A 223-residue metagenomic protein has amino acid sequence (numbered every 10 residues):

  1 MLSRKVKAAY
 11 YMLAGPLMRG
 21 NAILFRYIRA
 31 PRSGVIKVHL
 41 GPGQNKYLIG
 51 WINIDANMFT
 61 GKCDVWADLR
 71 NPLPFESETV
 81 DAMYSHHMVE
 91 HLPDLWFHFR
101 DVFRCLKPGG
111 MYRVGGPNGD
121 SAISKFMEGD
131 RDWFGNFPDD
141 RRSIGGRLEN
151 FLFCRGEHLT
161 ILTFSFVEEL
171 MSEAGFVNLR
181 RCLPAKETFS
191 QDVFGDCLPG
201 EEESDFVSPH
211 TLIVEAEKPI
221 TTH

Functional and structural regions predicted by a protein language model:
M1-G34: Membrane-proximal basic amphipathic "stem/tether" segments
M1-L2, T221-H223: Basic/polar N-terminal segments that are highly enriched at the extreme N-terminus, encompassing both cleavable
L2-A14, W66, R70-P72, F126-W133: Charged/polar interaction segments and conserved charged motifs
A9-Y10, L73-F75, P138-R141: Short hydrophobic/aromatic-rich motifs at helix boundaries and adjacent loops
R19-A22, S33-K37, K46-I49, F194-L198: Short amphipathic alpha-helical surface micro-motifs
A30-R32, N45, F206: Short, flexible hinge/linker loops that cap or flank conserved catalytic cores
V35-S124, V214-I220: Conserved SAM-binding loop
W96-D101, K107, M111-T222: S-adenosyl-L-methionine-dependent methyltransferase catalytic module, highlighting the catalytic core
